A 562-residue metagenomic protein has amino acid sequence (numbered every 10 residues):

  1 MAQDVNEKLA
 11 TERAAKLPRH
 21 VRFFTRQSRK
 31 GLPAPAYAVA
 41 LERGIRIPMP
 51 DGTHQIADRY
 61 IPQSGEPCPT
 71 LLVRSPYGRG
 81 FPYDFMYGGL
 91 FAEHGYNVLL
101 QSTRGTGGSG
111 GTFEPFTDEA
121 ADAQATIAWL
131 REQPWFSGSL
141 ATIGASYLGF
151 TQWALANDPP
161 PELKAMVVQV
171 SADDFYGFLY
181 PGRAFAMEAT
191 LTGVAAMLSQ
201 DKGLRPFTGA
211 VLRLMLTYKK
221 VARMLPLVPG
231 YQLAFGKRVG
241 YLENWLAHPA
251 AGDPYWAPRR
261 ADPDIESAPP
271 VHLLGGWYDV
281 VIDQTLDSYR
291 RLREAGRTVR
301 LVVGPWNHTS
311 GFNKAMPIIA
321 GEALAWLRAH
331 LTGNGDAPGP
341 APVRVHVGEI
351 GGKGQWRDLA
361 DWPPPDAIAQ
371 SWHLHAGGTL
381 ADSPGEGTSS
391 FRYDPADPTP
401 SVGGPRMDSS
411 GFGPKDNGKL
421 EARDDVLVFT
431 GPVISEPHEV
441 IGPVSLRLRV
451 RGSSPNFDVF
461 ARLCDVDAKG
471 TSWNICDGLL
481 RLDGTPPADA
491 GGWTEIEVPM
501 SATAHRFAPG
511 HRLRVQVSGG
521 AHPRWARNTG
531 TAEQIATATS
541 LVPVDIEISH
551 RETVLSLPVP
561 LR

Functional and structural regions predicted by a protein language model:
A2-V5, L9-K16, E93, N157-E266: Accessory cap/linker subdomain of secreted extracellular hydrolases
Q3-L32, V39-R46, E294, I319 (+1 more regions): Glycine/threonine-rich phosphate-binding loop and adjacent beta-strand/alpha-helix elements that clamp
P50-I61: A short loop-to-beta-strand scaffold at the N-terminal edge of the catalytic core in hydrolase folds
S64-C68, V73-G110, V281, H522-R524: Short substrate-entry loop that stabilizes the transition state in hydrolases
E114-P134: Alpha/beta-hydrolase active-site loop
P134-Y147: Alpha/beta-hydrolase fold nucleophile elbow
L148-P160, L448: Short glycine-enriched nucleophile-adjacent loop and the immediately C-terminal alpha-helix near the catalytic center
S267, H272-G275: Short beta-strand/loop motif that positions the catalytic acidic residue of the alpha/beta-hydrolase fold
